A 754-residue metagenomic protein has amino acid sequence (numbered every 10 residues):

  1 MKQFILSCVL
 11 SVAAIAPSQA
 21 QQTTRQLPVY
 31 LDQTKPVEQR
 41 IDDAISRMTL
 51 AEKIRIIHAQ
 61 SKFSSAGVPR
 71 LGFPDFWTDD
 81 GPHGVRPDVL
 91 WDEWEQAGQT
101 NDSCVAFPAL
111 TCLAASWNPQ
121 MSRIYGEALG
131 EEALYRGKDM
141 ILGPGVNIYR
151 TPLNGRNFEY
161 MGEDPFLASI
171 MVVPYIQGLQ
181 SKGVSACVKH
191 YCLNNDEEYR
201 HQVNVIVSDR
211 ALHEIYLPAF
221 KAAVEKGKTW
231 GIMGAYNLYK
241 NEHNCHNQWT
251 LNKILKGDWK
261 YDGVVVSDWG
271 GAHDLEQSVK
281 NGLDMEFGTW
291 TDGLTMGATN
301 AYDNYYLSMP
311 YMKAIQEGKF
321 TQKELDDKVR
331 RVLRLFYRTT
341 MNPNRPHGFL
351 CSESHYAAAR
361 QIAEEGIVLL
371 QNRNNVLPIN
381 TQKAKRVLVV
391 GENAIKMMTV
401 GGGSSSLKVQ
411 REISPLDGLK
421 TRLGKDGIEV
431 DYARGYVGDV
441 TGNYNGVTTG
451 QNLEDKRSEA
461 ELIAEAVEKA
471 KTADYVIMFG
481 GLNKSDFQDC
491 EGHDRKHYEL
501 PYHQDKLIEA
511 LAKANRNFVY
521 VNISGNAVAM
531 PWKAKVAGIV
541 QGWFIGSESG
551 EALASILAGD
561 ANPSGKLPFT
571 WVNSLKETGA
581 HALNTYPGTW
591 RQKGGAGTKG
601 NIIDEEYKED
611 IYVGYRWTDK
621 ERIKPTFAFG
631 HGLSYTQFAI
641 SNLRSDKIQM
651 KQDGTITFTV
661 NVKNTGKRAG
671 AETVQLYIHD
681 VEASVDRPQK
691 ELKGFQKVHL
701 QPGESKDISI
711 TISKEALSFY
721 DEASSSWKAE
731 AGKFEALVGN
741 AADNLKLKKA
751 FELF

Functional and structural regions predicted by a protein language model:
M1-Q26: Bacterial Sec-dependent N-terminal signal peptides
K2-I5, V9, K506, A582 (+2 more regions): Acidic/proline-rich low-complexity IDRs
P17-F719, S726-A742: Glycoside hydrolase catalytic-domain context in secreted enzymes
N744-F754: Short beta-strand elements
